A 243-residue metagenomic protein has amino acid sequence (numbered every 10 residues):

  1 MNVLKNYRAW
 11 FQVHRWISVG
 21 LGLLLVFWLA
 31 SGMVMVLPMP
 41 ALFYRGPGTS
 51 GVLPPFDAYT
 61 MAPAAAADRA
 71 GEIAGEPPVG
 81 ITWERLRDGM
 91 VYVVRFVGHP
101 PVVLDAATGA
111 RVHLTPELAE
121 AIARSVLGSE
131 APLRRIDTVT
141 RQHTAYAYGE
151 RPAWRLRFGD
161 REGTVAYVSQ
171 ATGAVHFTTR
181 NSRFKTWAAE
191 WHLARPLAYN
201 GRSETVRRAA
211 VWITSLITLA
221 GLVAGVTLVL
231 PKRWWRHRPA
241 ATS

Functional and structural regions predicted by a protein language model:
M1-S243: Conserved histidines in hydrophobic membrane contexts and catalytic metal-binding motifs
